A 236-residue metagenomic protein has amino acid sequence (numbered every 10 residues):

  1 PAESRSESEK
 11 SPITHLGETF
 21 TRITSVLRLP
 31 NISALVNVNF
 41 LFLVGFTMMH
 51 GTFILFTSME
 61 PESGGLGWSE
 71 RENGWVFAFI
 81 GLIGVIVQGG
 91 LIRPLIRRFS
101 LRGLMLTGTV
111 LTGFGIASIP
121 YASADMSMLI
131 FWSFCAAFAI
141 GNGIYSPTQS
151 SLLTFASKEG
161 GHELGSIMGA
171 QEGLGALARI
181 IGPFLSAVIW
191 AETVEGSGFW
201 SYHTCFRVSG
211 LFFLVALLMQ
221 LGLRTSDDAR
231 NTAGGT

Functional and structural regions predicted by a protein language model:
P1-N37, G235-T236: Juxtamembrane intracellular "pre-TM" segments in multi-pass secondary transporters
G51-N73: Short amphipathic helix-loop junctions that connect adjacent transmembrane helices in Major Facilitator Superfamily/SLC
S69, V188-F213: A membrane-interface helix-boundary motif in multi-pass transporters
I86-L101, W190: Helix-to-loop junctions at the C-terminal end of transmembrane segments in multipass secondary transporters
V110-D125: C-terminal ends and interior cores of transmembrane alpha-helices in multi-pass membrane transporters/permeases
I119, R207-T236: Multi-pass alpha-helical transporter architecture, strongest for 12-TM Major Facilitator/SLC carriers used
G143-G160: Intracellular juxtamembrane helix-capping segments at the cytosolic ends of symmetry-related transmembrane helices
H162-V194: A late C-terminal transmembrane helix in Major Facilitator Superfamily
